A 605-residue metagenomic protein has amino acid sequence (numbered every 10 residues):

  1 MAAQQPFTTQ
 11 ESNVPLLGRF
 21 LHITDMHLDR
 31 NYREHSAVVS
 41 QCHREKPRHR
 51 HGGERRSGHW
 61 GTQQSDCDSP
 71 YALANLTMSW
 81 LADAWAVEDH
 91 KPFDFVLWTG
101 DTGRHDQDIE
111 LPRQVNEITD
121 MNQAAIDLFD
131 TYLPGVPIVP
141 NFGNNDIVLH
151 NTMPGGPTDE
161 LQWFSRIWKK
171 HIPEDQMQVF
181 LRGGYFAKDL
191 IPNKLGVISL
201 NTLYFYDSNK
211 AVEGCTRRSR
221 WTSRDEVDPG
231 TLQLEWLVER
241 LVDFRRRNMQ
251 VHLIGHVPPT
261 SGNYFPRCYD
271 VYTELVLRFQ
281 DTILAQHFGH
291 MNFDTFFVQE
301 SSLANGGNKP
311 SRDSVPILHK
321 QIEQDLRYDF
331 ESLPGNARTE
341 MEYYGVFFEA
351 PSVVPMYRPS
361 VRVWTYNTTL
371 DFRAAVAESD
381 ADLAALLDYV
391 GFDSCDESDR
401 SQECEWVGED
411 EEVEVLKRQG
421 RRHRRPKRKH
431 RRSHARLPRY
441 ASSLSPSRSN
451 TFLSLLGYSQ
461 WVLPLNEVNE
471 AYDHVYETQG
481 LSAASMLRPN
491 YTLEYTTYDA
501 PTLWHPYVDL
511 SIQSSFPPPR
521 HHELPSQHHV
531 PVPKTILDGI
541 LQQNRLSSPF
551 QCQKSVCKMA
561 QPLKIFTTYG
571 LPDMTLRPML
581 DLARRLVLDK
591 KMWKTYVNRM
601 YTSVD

Functional and structural regions predicted by a protein language model:
M1-W98, E160-G196, Y204-D243, D294-D605: Metal-dependent phosphoesterase/phosphodiesterase active-site architecture
H22-T24, D94-D101, P134-G143, H252-H256 (+2 more regions): Active-site neighborhood of phospho(di)ester-bond hydrolases with catalytic His/Asp-centered motifs
R30, R104-Q107, P140-H150, Y206-D207 (+3 more regions): Active-site environment of divalent metal-dependent phosphoester hydrolases
P47, R56-P154: Core catalytic region of metal-dependent phosphoesterases/phosphodiesterases, especially metallo-beta-lactamase-like
T99-G100, R240-S261: Short acidic, glycine-rich surface-loop motifs adjacent to enzyme active sites
T102, I109-P112, T202-T216, H256-R267: Active-site His/acidic residue clusters
V115-A125, G230-V238, R267-Y272: Well-ordered, non-membrane alpha-helical segments in soluble/globular domains
E117-Y132, D159-F180, T273-L277, L284: Acidic, His- and aromatic-enriched active-site or binding-groove loops in soluble protein domains that engage sugars
